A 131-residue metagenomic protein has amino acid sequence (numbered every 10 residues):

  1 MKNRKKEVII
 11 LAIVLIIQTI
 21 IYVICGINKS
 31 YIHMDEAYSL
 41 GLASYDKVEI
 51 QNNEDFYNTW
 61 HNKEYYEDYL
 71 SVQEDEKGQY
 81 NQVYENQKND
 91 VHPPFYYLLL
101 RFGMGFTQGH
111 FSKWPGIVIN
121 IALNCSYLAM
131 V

Functional and structural regions predicted by a protein language model:
M1-N3: Short, Lys/Arg-rich, polar N-terminal cytosolic tail immediately upstream of the first transmembrane signal-anchor
K6-L70: Transmembrane signal-anchor helices characteristic of membrane glycosylation enzymes that use polyprenol
I16, I20, F102, V118 (+1 more regions): Generic alpha-helical transmembrane segments of integral inner-membrane proteins, especially permease/transport modules
S44-H92, L100, M104-W114: Interfacial juxtamembrane loops and adjacent helix segments that form the catalytic/substrate-binding surfaces
V91, F95, Y127: Hydrophobic (often cysteine-bearing) scaffold residues that line and stabilize catalytic clefts of nucleotide/cofactor
G109, W114-V131: Transmembrane-helix motifs of polytopic, lipid-linked glycan transferases
